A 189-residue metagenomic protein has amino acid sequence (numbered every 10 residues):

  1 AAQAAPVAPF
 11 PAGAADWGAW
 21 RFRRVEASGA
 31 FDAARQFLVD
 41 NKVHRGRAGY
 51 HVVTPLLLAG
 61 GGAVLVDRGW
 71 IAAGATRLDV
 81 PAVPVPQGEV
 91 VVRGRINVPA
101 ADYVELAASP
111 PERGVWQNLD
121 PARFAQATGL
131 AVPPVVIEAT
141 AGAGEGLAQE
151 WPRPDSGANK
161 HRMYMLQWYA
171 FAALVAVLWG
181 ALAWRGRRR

Functional and structural regions predicted by a protein language model:
A1-R189: Surface-exposed, charge/polar-rich loops and edge strands
